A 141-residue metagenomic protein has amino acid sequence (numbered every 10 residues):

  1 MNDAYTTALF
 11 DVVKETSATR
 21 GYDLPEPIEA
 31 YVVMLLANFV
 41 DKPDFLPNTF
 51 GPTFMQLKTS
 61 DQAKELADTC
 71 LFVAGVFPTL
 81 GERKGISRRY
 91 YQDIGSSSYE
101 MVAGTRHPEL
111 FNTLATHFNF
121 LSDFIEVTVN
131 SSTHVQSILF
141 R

Functional and structural regions predicted by a protein language model:
M1-H134: Long, non-catalytic protein-protein interaction scaffolds
